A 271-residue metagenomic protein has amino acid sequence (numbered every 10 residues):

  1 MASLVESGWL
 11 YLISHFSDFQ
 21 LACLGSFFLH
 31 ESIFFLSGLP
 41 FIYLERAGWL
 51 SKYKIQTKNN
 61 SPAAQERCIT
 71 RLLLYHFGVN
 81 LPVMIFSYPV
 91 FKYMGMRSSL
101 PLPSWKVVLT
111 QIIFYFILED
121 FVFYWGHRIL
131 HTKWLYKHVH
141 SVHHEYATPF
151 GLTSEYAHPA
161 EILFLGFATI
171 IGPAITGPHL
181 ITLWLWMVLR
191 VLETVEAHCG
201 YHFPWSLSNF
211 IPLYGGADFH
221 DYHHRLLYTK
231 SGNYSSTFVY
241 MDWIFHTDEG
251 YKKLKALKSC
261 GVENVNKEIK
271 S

Functional and structural regions predicted by a protein language model:
M1-I113: Membrane-helix and juxtamembrane interface regions of eukaryotic multi-pass membrane proteins
M1-L24, Y43-P62, K133-S271: Cytosolic/stromal cytosol-facing helical appendages immediately following the last transmembrane segment
F27, L73, F77, V108 (+4 more regions): Hydrophobic transmembrane-helix microenvironments that flank and shape a buried ionizable site
E31, F77, F121, P159-I162 (+1 more regions): Hydrophobic alpha-helical segments, especially transmembrane helices and their immediate juxtamembrane helical caps
L81-K92, I117-K137: Transmembrane alpha-helix/helix-exit interface in multi-pass inner-membrane proteins
P103-Y124, R128, R190: Membrane-embedded alpha-helical segments that form the functional core of polytopic membrane enzymes, especially those
